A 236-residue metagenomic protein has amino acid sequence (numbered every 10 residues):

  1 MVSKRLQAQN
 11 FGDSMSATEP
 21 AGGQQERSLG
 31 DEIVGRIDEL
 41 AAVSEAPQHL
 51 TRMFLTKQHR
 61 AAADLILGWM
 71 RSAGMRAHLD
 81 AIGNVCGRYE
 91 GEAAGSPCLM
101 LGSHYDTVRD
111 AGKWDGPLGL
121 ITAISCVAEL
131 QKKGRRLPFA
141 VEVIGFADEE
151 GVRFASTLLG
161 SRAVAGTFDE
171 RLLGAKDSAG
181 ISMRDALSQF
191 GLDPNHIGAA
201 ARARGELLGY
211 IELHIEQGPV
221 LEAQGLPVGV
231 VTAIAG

Functional and structural regions predicted by a protein language model:
Q7-N10: Charged/polar low-complexity intrinsically disordered segments
A17-T56: N-terminal capping segment at the start of a domain
A42-E90: A non-catalytic alpha/beta surface segment that caps or lines the substrate-entry region of metallo-dependent hydrolase
A73, V85-L118: Catalytic-core environment of secreted peptidases
A94-L99, R136-V141, G205-L208: Short coil/turn connectors at secondary-structure junctions
L101, A111-E149: Alpha-helical metal-binding/catalytic segments enriched in His/Glu/Asp
D148-E149, R153-G236: Midchain, well-structured core segments that form catalytic/ion-binding scaffolds
